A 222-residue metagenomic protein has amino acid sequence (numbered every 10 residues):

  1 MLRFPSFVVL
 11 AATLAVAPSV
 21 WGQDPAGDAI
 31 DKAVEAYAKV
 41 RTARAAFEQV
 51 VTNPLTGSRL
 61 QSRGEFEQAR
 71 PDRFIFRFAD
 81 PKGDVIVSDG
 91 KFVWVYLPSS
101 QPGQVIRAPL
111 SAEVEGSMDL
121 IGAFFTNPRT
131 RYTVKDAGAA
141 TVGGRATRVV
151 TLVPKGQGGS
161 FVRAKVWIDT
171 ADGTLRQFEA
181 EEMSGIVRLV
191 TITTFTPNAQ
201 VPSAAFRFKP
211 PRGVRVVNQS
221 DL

Functional and structural regions predicted by a protein language model:
M1-V8: Bacterial N-terminal signal peptides that target proteins for export
V9-L10, V20: Cleavable N-terminal signal peptides
P18-R59, A69, P210-L222: N-terminal leader/targeting segments and the immediate start of mature chains
Y37, E115-R129: Short, solvent-exposed helix-to-loop capping segments enriched in aromatics
V40-T42, Q61-R63, A69-P71, P81 (+6 more regions): Extracytoplasmic
Q49, F78-A79, P98-S99, E179-E182: Beta-turn initiation residues at beta-strand->coil junctions
E65-S117, R188-T191: An acidic-aromatic
Q104, G122-A123, T130-L222: Gly/Pro-enriched, hydrophobic low-complexity segments that function as extracytoplasmic propeptides/linkers
